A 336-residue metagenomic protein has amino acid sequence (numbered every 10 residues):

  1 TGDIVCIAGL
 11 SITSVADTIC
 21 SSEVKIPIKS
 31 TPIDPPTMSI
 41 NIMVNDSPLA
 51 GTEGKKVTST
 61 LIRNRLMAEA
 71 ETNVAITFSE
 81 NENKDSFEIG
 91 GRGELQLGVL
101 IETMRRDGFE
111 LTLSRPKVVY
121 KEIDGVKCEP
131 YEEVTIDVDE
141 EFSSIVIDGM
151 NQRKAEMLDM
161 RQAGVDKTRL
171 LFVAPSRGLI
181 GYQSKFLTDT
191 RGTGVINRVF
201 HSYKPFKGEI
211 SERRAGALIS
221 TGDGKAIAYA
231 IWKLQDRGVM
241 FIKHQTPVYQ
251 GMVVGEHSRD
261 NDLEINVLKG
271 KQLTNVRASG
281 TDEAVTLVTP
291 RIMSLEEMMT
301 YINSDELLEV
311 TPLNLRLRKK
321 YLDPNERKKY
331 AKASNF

Functional and structural regions predicted by a protein language model:
T1-F336: Accessory interaction regions appended to the cores of large information-processing enzymes
